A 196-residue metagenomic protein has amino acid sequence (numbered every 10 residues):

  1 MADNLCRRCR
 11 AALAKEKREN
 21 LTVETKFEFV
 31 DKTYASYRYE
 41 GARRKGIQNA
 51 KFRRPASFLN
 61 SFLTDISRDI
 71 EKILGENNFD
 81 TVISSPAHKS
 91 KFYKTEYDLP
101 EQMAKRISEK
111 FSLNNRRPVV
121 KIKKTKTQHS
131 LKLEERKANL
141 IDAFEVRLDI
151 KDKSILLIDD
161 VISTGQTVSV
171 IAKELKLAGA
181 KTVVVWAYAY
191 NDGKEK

Functional and structural regions predicted by a protein language model:
M1-K196: Glycine-rich phosphate/pyrophosphate-handling loop used in enzymes and phosphotransfer proteins
